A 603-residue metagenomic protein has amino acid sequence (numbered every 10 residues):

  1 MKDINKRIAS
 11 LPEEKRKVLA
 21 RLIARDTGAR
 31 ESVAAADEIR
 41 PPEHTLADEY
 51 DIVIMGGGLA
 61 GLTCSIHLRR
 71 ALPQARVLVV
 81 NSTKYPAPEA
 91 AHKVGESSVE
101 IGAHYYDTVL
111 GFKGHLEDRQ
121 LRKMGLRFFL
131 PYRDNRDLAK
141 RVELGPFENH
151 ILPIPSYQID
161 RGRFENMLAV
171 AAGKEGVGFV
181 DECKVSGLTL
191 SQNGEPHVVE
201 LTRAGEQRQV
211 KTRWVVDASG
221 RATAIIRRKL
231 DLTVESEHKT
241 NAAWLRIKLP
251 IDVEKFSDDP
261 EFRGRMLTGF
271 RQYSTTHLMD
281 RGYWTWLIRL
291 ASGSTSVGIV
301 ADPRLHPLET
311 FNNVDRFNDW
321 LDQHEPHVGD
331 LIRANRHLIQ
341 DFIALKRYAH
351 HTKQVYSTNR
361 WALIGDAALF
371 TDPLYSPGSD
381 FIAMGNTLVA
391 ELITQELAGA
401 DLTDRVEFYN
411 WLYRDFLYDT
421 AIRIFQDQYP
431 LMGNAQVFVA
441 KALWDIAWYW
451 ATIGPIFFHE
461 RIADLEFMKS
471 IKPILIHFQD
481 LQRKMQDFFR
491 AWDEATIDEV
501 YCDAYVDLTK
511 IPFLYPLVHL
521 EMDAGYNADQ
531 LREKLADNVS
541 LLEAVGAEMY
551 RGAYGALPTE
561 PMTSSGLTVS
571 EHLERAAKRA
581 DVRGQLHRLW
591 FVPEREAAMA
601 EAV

Functional and structural regions predicted by a protein language model:
M1-D37: Flexible, low-complexity inter-domain linkers and amphipathic docking helices that mediate domain-domain
E43-A60, L78: Beta1/beta-strand and adjacent pyrophosphate-binding region of the FAD-binding site in flavoprotein oxidoreductases
H67, P88, H92, S97-Q120 (+1 more regions): Conserved FAD-binding subdomain of flavin-dependent enzymes
R69-V94: Glycine-rich FAD pyrophosphate-binding loop
A87, A171-V328, N386: Predominantly flavin-linked oxidoreductase catalytic cores and closely associated redox partners
T108-Q158: A conserved beta-strand/loop capping segment in the N-terminal third of enzymes that catalyze redox or closely related
R281-Y283, R289-G293, L305-D427, L431: FAD/FMN-dependent oxidoreductases across multiple families
I393-V603: C-terminal helical "tail/cap" subdomain of flavin- and related membrane-associated enzymes
